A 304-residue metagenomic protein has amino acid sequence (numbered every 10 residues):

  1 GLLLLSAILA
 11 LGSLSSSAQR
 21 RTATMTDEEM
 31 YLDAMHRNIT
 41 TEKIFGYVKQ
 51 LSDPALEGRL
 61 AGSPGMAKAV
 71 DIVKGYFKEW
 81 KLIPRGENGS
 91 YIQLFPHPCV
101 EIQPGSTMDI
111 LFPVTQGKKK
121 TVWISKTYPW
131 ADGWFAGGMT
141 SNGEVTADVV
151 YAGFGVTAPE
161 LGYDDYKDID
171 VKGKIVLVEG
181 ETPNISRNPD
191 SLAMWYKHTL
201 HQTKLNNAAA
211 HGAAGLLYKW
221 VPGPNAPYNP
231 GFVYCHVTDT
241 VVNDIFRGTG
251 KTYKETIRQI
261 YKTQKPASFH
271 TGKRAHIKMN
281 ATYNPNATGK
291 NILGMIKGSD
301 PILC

Functional and structural regions predicted by a protein language model:
G1-A23: Bacterial Sec-dependent N-terminal signal peptides
A18-A69, V73-E87, G105, K297: N-terminal hydrophobic or amphipathic helices/low-complexity stretches enriched in small/hydrophobic/Pro/Gly
D27, L32, F112-G117, Y128-D168 (+1 more regions): Soluble metallo-hydrolase cores and metallopeptidase-like ectodomains found primarily in the secretory/periplasmic
E29-N38, P54-P64, L94-P96, S106-T107 (+6 more regions): Second-shell loop/turn segments in exported
Y47-S52, L94, V149-A152, I175-E179 (+5 more regions): Structural recognition of the beta-strand scaffold that forms the well-ordered cores of secreted hydrolase catalytic
K49-E57, K74-R85, V100, G155 (+4 more regions): Sec-exported extracytoplasmic/periplasmic mature domains
E57-N184, G289: Noncatalytic luminal/extracellular "stalk/propeptide" segments of secretory-pathway proteins
A152-A226, P301-L303: A conserved hydrophobic secondary-structure block that centers on an alpha-helix together with its immediately flanking
